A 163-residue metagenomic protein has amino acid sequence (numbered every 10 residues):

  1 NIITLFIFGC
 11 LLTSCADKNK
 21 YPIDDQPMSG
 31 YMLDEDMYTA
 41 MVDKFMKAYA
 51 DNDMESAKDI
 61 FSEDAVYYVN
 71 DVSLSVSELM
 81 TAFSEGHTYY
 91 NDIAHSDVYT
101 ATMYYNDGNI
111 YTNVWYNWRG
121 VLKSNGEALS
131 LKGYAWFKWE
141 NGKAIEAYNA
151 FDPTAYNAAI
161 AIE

Functional and structural regions predicted by a protein language model:
N1-T13: Sec-dependent bacterial lipoprotein signal peptides
C15-M54, D59: Short, low-complexity N-terminal intrinsically disordered segments enriched in polar/charged residues
L33, M37, M54-Y104, I110: A solvent-exposed, acidic/Ser-Thr-rich amphipathic alpha-helical stretch
F45, S56-K58, A65, L79 (+3 more regions): Hydrophobic pocket/interface hotspot
M103-I110, K138-I145: A short, structured loop/turn motif at beta-sheet edges
W115-A144, F151: Exposed beta-sheet edge and beta->alpha loop/turn motif
E146-E163: Low-complexity, intrinsically disordered terminal/linker segments enriched in charged and Gly/Pro repeats
